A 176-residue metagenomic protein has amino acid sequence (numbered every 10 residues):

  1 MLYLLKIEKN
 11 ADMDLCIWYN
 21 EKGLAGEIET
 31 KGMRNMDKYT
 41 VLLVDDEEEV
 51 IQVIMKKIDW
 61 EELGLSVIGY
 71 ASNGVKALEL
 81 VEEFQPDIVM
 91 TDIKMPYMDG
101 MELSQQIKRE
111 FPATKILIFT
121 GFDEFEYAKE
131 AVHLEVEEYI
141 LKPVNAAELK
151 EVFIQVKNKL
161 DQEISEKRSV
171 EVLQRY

Functional and structural regions predicted by a protein language model:
E8, I68-V75: Conserved Asp/Asn-Gly motif in the active-site loop of CheY-like receiver
G26, V132, E138, V144-Y176: Interdomain helical linkers/hinges and coiled-coil/dimerization scaffolds that transmit conformational signals
D37, E48-G69: Two-component/phosphorelay signaling modules centered on CheY-like receiver
V41, F84-M90: Active-site beta3 strand of CheY-like receiver
D45, D92: Active-site residues of response regulator receiver
N73-K76, D99-E102, T120: Acidic catalytic/metal-coordinating carboxylates
E79, M101-F111: Short amphipathic alpha-helix used as the core "switch/output" element in two-component signaling
M95: Receiver (REC) domain active-site loop signature in two-component systems and cognate sites in sensor histidine kinases
